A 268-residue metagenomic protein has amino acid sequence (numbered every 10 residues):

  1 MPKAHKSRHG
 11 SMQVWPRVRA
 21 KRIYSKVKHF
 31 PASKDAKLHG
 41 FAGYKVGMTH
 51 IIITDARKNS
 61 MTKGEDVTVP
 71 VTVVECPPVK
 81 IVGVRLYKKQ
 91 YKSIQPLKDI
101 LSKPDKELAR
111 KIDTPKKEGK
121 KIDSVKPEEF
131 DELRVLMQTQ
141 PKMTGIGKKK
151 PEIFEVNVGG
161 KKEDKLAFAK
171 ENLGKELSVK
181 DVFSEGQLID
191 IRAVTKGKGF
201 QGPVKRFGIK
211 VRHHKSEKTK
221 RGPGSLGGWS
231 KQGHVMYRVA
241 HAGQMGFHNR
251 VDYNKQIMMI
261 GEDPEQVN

Functional and structural regions predicted by a protein language model:
M1-T195, F200-N268: Extended basic (Lys/Arg/His-rich) segments that typically form rRNA-contacting surfaces in ribosomal proteins
